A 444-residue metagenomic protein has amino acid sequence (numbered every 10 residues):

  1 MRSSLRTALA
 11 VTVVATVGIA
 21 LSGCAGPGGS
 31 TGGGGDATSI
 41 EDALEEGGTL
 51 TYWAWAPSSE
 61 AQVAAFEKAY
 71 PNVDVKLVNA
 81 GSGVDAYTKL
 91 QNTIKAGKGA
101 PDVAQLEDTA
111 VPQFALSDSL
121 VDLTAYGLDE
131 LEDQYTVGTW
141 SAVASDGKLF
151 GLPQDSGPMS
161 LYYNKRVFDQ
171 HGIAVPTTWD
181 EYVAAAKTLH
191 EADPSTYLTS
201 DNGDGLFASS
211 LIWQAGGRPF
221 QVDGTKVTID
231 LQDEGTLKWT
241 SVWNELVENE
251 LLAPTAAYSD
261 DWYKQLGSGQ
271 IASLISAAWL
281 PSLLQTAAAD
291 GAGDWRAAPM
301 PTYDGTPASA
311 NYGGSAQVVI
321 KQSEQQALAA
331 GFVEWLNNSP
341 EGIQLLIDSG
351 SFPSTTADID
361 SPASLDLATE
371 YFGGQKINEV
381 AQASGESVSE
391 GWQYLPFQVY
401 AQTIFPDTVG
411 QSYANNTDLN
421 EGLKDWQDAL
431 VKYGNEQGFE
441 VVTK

Functional and structural regions predicted by a protein language model:
R2-A110, V175, D304, L328 (+1 more regions): Conserved N-terminal structural module of periplasmic/extracytoplasmic solute-binding proteins
P27, D108-M159, L211, R296-A298: Hinge/lid segment of periplasmic solute-binding proteins
N92, A100-D102, E130-V167, Y197 (+2 more regions): A structural signal for short loop-to-beta-strand junctions that line the ligand-binding cleft of periplasmic/secreted
K148-Q154, M159, V183-T228, I271: Extracytoplasmic/periplasmic solute-binding protein
D169, S384-K444: Conserved C-terminal helix/tail region of periplasmic/extracytoplasmic solute-binding proteins
A186, K226-T255: Glycine-centered hinge/linker elements that transmit conformational signals in sensory and ligand-binding systems
S241-L328: Extracytoplasmic/periplasmic substrate-binding proteins
A298, D348-T403, F439-K444: Long, aromatic- and glycine/proline-rich binding clefts that accommodate carbohydrate-like moieties
